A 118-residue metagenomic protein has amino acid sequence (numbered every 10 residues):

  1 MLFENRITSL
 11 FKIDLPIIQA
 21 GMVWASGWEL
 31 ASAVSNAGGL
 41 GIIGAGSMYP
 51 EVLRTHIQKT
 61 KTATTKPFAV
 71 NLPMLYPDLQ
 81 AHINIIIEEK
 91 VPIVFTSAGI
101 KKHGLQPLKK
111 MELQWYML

Functional and structural regions predicted by a protein language model:
M1-L118: Active-site entrance/lid segments in N-terminal catalytic domains of soluble metabolic enzymes
